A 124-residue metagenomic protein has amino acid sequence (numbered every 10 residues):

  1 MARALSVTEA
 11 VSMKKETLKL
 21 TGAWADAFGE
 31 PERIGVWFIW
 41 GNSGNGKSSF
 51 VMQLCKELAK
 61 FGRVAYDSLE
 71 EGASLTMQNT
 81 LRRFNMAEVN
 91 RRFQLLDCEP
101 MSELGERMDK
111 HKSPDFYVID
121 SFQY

Functional and structural regions predicted by a protein language model:
M1-K14: Charged, amphipathic alpha-helical linker segments immediately N-terminal to NTP-binding catalytic cores
S6, P100, S121-F122: Secondary-structure junction/capping motif
K15-P31: Pre-Walker A adenine-sensing motif
G29, K56, D109-K110: Structural motif
E30-W37, S113-F116: Short, basic/glycine-rich phosphate-binding loops at helix/coil junctions that contact nucleotide phosphates
R33-E103: Conserved P-loop
M101-K112: Conserved alpha-helical scaffold flanking the Walker A/P-loop in AAA+ ATPase domains
K110-Y124: Conserved P-loop NTPase "ATPase switch" module shared by AAA+ and STAND
